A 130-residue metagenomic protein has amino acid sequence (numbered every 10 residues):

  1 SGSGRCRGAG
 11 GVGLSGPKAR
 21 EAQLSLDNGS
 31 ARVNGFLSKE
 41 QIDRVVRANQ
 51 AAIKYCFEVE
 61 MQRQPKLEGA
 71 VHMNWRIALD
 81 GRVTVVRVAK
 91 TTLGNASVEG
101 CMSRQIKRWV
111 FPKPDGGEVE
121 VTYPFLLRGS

Functional and structural regions predicted by a protein language model:
S1-R47, S130: Intrinsic-disorder/low-complexity signature in envelope-associated proteins
K39-N74, E99-S130: Short proline/glycine- and basic residue-enriched helix-capping loop/turn segments at helix->loop/beta transitions
K90-S97: A short acidic/small-residue loop/turn micro-motif
